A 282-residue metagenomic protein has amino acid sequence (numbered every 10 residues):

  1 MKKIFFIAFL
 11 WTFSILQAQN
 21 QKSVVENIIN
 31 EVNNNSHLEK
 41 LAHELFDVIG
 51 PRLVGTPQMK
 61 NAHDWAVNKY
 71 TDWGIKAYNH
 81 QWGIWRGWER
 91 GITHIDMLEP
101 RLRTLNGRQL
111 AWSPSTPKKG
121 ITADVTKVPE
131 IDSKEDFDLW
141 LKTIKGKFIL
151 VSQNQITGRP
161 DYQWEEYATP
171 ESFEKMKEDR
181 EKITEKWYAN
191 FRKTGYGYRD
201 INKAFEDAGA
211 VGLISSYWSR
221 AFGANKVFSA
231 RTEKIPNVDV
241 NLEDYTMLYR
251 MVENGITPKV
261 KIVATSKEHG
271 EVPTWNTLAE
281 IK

Functional and structural regions predicted by a protein language model:
M1-Q21: Bacterial Sec-dependent N-terminal signal peptides
Q21, E31-E39, R52-H63, F191-Y198 (+2 more regions): Solvent-exposed, acidic/flexible segments
K22-T56, I92, R220-S229: N-terminal capping segment at the start of a domain
K22-V24, S113-D138, F222, V227-K282: Soluble metallo-hydrolase cores and metallopeptidase-like ectodomains found primarily in the secretory/periplasmic
S23, N27, H37-K40, E44 (+5 more regions): Extracytoplasmic/secreted proteins, especially bacterial periplasmic and envelope-associated proteins
N34, H43, D47-E181: Noncatalytic luminal/extracellular "stalk/propeptide" segments of secretory-pathway proteins
I149, L213-I214: Hydrophobic residues within beta-strands of alpha/beta enzymes
